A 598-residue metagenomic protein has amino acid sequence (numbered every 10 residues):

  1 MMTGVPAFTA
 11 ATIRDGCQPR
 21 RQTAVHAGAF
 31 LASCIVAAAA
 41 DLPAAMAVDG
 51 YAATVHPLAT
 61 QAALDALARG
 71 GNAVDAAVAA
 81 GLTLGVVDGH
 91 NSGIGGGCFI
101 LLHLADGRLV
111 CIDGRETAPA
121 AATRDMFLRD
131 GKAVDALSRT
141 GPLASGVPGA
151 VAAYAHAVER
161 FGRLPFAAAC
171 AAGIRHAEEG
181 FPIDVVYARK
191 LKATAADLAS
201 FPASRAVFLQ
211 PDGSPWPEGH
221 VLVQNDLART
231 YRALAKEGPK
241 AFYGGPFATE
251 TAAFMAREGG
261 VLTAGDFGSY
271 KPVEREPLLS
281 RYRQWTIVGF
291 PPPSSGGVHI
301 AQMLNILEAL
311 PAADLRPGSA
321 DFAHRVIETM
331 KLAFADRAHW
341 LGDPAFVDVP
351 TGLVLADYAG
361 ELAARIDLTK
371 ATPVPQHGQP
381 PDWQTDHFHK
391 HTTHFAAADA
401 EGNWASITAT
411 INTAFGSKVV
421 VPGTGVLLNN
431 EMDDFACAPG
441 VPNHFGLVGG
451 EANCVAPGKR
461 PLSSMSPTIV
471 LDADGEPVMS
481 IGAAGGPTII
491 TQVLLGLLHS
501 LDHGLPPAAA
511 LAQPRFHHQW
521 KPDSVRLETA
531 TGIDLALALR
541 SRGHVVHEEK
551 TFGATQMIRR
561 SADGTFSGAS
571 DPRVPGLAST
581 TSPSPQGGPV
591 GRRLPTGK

Functional and structural regions predicted by a protein language model:
M1, R20-A24: N-terminal export leaders
V25-A37: Bacterial N-terminal signal peptides
A40-Q61, D65, A73-E237, F242-G244 (+4 more regions): Noncatalytic scaffold domains of N-terminal-nucleophile
V86-G93, F99-V110, V261-A264, N403-A473 (+2 more regions): Active-site rim segments in enzyme catalytic domains, especially the processed small/beta chain of N-terminal
E274, H389-T392, A414, S463-M465: Short, small/polar residue-rich loop motifs at catalytic or cofactor-binding pockets
A309-I411, V420-T424, E431, P439-G440 (+1 more regions): Internal maturation/activation junctions in enzymes
K459, V493-L494, D502-K550: Extended C-terminal subregions enriched in glycine
